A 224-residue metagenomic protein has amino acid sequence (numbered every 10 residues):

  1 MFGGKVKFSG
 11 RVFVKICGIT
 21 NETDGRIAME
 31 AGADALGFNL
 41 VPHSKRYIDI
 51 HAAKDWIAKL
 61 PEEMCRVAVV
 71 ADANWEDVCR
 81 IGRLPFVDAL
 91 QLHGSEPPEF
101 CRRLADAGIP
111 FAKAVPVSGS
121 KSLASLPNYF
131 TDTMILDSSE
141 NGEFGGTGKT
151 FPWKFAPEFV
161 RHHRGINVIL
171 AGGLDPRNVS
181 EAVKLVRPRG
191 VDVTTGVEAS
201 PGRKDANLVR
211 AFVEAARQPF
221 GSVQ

Functional and structural regions predicted by a protein language model:
M1-Q224: Conserved N-terminal beta1-alpha1 strand-loop-helix module at the mouth
